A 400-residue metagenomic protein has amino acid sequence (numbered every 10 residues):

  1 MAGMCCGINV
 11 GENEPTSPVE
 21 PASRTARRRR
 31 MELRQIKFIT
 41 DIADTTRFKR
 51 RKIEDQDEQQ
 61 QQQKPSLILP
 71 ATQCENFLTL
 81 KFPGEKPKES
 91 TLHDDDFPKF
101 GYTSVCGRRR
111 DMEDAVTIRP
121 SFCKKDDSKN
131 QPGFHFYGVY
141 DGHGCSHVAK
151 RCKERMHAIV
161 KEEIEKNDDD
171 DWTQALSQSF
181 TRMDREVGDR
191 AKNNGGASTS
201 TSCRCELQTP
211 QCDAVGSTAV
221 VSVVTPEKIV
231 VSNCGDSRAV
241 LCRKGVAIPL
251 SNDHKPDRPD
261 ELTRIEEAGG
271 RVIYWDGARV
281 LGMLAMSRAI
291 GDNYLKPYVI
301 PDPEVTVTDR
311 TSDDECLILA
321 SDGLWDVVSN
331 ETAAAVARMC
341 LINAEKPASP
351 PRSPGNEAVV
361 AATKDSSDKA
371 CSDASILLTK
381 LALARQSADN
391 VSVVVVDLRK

Functional and structural regions predicted by a protein language model:
M1-K400: PP2C/PPM-type serine/threonine phosphatase catalytic domain
